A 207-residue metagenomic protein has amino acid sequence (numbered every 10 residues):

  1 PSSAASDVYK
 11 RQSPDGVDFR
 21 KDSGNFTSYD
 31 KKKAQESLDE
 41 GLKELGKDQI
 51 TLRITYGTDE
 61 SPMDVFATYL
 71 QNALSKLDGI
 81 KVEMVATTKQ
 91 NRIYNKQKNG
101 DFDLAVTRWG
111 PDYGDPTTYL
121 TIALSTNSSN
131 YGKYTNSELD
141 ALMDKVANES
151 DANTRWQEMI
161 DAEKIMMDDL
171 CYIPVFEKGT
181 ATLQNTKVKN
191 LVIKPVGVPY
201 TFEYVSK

Functional and structural regions predicted by a protein language model:
P1-A5, Y9: Single conserved hydrophobic/aromatic residue that forms the stacking wall/gate of nucleotide- or nucleobase-binding
A4, Y29, K33-S37, P62-V65 (+7 more regions): Extracytoplasmic/secreted proteins, especially bacterial periplasmic and envelope-associated proteins
S6, L42-T58, P62, R108 (+1 more regions): Bilobed periplasmic-binding protein-like "clamshell/Venus-flytrap" ligand-binding domains
Q12-K33, K43-D48, N95-G100, T121-N148 (+1 more regions): Short, solvent-exposed loop/beta-turn-alpha elements that line the ligand-binding surface or hinge of extracytoplasmic
S23, T58-D59, V82, Y131 (+1 more regions): A generic structural signal for short
D39-P111, T180: Ligand/substrate-recognition segments at binding pockets and active sites
I54, L74, D103, L120 (+3 more regions): Hydrophobic, well-ordered secondary-structure elements that form the walls of internal hydrophobic environments
A105, D115-T118: Short beta-strand-centered segments that line the small-molecule binding cleft or hinge of alpha/beta clamshell
